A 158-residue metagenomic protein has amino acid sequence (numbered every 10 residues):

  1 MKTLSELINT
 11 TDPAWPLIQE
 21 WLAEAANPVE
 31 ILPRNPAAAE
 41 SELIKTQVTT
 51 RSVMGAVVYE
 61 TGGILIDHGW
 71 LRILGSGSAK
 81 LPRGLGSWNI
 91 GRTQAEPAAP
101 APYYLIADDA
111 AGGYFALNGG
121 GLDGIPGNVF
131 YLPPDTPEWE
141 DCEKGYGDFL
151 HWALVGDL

Functional and structural regions predicted by a protein language model:
M1-L122: A surface-exposed partner-binding patch
I125-L158: Compact, glycine/acidic-enriched structural inserts
